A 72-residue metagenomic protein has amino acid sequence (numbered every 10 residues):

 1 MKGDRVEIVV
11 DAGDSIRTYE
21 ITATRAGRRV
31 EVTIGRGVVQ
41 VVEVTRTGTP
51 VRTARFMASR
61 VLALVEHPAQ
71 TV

Functional and structural regions predicted by a protein language model:
M1-V72: Eukaryotic intrinsically disordered, low-complexity regulatory linkers and tails enriched in Ser/Thr/Pro
